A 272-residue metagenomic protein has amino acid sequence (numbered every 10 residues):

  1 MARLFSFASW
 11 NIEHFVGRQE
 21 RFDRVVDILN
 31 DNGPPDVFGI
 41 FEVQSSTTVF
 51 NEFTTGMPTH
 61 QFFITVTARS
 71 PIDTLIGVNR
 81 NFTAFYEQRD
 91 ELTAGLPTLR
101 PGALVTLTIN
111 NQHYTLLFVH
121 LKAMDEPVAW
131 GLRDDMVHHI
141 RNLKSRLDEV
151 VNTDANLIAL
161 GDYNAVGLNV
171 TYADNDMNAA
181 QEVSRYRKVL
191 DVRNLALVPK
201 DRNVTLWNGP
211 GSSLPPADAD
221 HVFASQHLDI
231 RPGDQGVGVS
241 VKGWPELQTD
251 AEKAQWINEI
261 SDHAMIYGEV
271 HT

Functional and structural regions predicted by a protein language model:
M1-L75, A251-T272: N-terminal, active-site-proximal structural segment of metallo-dependent hydrolase catalytic domains
R3-H14, H113-E126: Active-site-proximal beta-strand elements of phosphoester/diester hydrolases
F7-I12, L29-F50, V105, L116 (+3 more regions): Active-site beta-strand/loop signature of hydrolases that rely on acidic residues for catalysis
I12-F15, V43, F82, L121 (+2 more regions): Hydrophobic pocket-lining residues within nucleotide cofactor-binding pockets
R24, T48, E52, D135 (+2 more regions): Extracytoplasmic/secreted proteins, especially bacterial periplasmic and envelope-associated proteins
V37, E42-M124: Structured beta-strand-rich core segments of catalytic domains in phosphoester-bond hydrolases
T47, E149-D154, A165-T272: Metal-dependent phosphoester-hydrolase catalytic domains
L121-H139, L168-Q181: Active-site-proximal segments of metal-dependent phosphoesterases and phosphodiesterases across multiple
